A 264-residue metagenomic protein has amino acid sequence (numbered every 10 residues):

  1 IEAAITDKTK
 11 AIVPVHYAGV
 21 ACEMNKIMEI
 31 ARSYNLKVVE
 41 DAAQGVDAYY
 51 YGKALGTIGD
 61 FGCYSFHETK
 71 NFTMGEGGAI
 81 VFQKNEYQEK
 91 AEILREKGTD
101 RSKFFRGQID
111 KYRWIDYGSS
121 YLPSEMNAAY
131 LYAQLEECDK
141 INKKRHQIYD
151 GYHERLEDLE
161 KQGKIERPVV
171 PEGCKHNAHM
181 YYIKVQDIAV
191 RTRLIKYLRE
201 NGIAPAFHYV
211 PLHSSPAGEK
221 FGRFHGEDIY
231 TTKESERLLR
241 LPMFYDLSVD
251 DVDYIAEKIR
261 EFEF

Functional and structural regions predicted by a protein language model:
I1-M74, A79-E86, R240: Active-site phosphate-binding strand-loop segment of PLP-dependent enzymes
A3, A11-V15, V20-K26, S33 (+2 more regions): PLP-dependent aminotransferase class I/II
